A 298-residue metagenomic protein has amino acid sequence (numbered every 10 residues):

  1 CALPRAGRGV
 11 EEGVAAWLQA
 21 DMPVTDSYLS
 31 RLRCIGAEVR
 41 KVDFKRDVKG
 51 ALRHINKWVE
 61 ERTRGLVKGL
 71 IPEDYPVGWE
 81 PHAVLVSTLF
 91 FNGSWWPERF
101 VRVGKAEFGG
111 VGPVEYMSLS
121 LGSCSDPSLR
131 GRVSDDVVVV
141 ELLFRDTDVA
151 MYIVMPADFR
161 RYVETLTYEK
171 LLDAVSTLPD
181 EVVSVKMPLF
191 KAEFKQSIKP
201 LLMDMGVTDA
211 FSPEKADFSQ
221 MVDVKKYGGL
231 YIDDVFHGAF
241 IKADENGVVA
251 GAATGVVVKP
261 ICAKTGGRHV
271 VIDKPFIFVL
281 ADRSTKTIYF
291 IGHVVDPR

Functional and structural regions predicted by a protein language model:
C1-F159, S176-K264: Non-catalytic, conformational "gating/processing" segments within enzyme and secreted inhibitor domains
R99-V101, V154-P156, V163-L171, G255-V256 (+2 more regions): Composition- and surface-driven signal marking solvent-exposed, interaction-prone regions in large proteins
A239, E245-R298: C-terminal soluble interaction/assembly domains
